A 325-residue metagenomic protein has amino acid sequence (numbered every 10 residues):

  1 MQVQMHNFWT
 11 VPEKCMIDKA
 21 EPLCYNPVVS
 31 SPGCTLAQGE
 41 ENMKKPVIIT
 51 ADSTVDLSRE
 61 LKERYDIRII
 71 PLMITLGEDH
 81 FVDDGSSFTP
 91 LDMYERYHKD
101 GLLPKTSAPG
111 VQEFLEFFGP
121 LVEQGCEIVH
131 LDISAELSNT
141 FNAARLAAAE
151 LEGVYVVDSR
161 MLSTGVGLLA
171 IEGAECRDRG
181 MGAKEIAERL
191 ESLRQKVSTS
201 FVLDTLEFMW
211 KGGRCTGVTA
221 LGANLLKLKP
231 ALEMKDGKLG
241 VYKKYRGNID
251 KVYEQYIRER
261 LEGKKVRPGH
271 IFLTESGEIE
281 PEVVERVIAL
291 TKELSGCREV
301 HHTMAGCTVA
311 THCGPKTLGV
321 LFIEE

Functional and structural regions predicted by a protein language model:
Q2-H6, Q38: Low-complexity, intrinsically disordered or signal/transmembrane-proximal segments
N7, M16-K19, C24-N26, S31 (+1 more regions): Short, positively charged and aromatic/hydrophobic N-terminal segments
K45, T54-R68, M73, C126 (+3 more regions): Mixed-charge interfacial surface used for oligomerization/domain docking and macromolecular partner engagement
V47-A108: N-terminal glycine-rich anion-binding loop in soluble enzyme alpha/beta folds
I49-T50, K105, H130, V156 (+1 more regions): Short catalytic-loop micro-motif centered on adjacent basic/acidic residues
D100-L102, A108-A135, N142-A143, A187 (+1 more regions): Glycine-rich phosphate- or other oxyanion-binding loops that anchor nucleotides, phosphorylated ligands
